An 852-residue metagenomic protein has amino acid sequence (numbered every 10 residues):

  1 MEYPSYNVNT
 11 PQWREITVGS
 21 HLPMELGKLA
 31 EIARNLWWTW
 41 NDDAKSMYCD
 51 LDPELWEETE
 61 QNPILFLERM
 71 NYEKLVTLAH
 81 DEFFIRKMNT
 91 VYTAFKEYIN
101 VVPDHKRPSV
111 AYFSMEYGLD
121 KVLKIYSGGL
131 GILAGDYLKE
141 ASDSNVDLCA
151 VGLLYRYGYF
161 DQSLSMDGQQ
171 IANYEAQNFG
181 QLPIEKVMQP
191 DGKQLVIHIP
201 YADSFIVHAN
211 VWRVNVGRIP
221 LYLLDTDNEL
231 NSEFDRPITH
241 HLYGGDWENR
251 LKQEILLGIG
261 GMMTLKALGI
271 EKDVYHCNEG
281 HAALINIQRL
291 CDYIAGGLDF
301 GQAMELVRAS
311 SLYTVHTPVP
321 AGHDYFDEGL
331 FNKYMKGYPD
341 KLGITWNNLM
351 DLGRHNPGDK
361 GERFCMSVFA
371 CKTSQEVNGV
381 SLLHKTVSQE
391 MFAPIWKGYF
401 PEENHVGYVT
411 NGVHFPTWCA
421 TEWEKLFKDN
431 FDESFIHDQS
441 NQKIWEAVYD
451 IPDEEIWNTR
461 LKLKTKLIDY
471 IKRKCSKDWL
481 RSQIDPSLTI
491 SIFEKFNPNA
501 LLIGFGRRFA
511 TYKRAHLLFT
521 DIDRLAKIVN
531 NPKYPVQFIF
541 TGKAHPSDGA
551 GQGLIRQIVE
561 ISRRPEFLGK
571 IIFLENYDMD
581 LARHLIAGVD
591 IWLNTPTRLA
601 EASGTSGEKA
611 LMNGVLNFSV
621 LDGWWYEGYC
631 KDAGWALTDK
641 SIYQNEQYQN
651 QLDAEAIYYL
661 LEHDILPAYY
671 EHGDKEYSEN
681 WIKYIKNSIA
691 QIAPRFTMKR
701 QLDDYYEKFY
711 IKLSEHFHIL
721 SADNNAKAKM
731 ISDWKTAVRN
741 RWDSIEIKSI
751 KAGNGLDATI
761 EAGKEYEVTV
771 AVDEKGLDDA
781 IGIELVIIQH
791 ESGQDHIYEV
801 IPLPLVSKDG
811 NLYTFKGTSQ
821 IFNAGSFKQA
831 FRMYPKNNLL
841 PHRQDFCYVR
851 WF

Functional and structural regions predicted by a protein language model:
M1-F852: Catalytic cores of carbohydrate-active enzymes across secretory and cytosolic contexts
